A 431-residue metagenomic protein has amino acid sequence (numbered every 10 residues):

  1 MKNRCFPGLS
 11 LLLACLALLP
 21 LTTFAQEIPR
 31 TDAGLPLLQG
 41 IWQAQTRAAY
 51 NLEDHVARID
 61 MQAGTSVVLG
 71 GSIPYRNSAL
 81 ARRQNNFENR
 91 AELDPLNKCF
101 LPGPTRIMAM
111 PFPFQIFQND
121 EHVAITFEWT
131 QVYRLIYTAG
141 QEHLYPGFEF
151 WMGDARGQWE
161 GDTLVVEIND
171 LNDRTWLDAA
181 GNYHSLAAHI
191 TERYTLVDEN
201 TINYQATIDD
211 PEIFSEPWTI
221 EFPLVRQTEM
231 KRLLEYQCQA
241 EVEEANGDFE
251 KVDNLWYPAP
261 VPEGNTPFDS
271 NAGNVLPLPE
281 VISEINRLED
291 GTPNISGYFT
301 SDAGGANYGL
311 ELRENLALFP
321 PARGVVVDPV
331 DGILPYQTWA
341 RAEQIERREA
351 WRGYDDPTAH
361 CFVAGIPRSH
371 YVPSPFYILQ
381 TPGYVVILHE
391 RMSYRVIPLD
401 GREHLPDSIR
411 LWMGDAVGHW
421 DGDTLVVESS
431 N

Functional and structural regions predicted by a protein language model:
M1-L13: Bacterial N-terminal signal peptides that target proteins for export
S10-T22: Bacterial N-terminal signal peptides
F24-N431: PEST-like low-complexity, intrinsically disordered acidic/proline/serine-rich tracts that flank trafficking/processing
